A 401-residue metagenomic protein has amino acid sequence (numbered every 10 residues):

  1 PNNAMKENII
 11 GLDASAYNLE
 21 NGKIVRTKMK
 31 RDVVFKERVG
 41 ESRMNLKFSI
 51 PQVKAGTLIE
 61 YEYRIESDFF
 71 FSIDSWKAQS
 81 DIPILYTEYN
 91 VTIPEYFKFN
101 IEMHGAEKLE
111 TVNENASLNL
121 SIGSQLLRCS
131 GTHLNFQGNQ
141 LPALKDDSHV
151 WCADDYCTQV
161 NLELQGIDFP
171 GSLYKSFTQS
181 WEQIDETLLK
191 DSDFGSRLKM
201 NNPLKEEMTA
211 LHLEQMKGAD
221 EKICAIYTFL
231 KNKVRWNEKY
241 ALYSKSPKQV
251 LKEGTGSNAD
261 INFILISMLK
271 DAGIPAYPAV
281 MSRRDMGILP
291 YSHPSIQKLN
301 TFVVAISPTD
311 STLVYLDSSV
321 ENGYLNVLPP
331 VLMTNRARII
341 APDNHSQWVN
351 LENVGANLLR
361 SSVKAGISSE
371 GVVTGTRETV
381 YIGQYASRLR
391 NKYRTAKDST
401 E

Functional and structural regions predicted by a protein language model:
P1-E88, G355-E401: Lumenal/extracellular ectodomains and adaptor appendage modules of the eukaryotic vesicle/secretory system
R43, K54, I84, C129-G131 (+3 more regions): Short, solvent-exposed loop/turn segments at the edges of secondary structure
N45-S49, M208-M216, K248-T255, R390-K392: Second-shell loop/turn segments in exported
P51, G218, K222, V250-I261 (+1 more regions): Secondary-structure capping and boundary motifs in well-ordered enzyme cores
K54, E66-F71, S75, Q79-Y227 (+4 more regions): Secretory-pathway-linked proteins and extracytosolic
L58-E60, N90, N135, Y277-P278 (+4 more regions): Structured core elements
R235-G256: Short, conserved helix/loop micro-motifs enriched in His/Cys and acidic residues
D260-D343, W348-V349: Hydrophobic/aromatic-rich core segments of domains that either
